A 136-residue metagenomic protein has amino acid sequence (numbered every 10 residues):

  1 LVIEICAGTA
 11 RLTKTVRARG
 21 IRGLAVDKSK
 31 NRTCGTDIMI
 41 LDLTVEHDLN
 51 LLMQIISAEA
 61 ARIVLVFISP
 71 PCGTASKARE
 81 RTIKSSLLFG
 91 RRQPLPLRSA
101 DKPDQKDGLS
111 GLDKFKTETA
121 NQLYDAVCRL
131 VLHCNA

Functional and structural regions predicted by a protein language model:
L1-A136: Conserved active-site and SAM-binding loop architecture of S-adenosyl-L-methionine-dependent nucleic-acid
